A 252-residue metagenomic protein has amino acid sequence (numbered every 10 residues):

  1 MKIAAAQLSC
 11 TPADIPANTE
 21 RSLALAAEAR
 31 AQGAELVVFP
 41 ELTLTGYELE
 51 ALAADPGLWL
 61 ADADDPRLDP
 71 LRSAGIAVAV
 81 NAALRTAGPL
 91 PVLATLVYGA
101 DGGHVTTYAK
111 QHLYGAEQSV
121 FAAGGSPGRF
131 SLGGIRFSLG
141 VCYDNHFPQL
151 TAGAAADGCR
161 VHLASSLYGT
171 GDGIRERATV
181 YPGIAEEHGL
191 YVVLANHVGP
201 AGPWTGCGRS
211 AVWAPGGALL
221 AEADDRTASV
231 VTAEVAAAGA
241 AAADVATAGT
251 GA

Functional and structural regions predicted by a protein language model:
M1-A5: Extreme N-terminal starter segment of soluble prokaryotic enzymes
I15, L23-D101, T170-G183, E187-L190: Cys-nucleophile CN-hydrolase/nitrilase-fold catalytic domain and related Cys-dependent amidase chemistry that acts on
T45, L96, T107-Y114, A211 (+1 more regions): Short beta->alpha transition motifs characteristic of CBS
A54, L60-A61, V235-A252: Intrinsically disordered, low-complexity terminal tails and inter-domain linkers enriched for S/T/G/P/D/E
L60, T86-R160, G169-T179, G249-G251: Active-site catalytic loop in hydrolytic enzyme cores
D65-A79, H146-A228: CN hydrolase (nitrilase-like) catalytic-core segments centered on the catalytic cysteine and neighboring Lys/Glu
V80-A82, L93-V97, G128, S210-V212 (+1 more regions): Short beta-strand scaffold segments in enzyme catalytic cores
K110-A123, T227-D244: A short, polar/charged loop-to-alpha-helix boundary motif
